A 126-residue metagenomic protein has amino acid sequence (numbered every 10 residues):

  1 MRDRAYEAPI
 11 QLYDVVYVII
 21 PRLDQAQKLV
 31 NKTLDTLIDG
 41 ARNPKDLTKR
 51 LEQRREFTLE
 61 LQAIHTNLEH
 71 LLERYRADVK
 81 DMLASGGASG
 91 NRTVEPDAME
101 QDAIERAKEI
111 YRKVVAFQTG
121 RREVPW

Functional and structural regions predicted by a protein language model:
M1-A8, N31-D46: Short, charge-rich amphipathic alpha-helices with coiled-coil/heptad character
D3-R22, K49-R55: Short, charge/polar-rich alpha-helical segments
D14-T33, E56-Y75: Amphipathic, heptad-repeat alpha-helices with coiled-coil/zipper character that mediate oligomerization and scaffolding
R22, A26, T36, G40 (+4 more regions): Surface-exposed polar/charged interaction patches
T36, G40-N43, N67-H70, R74-A77 (+1 more regions): Soluble, cytosolic/nucleoplasmic coiled-coil alpha-helices used as oligomeric scaffolds and tethers in large eukaryotic
K80-W126: Amphipathic alpha-helical binding modules
